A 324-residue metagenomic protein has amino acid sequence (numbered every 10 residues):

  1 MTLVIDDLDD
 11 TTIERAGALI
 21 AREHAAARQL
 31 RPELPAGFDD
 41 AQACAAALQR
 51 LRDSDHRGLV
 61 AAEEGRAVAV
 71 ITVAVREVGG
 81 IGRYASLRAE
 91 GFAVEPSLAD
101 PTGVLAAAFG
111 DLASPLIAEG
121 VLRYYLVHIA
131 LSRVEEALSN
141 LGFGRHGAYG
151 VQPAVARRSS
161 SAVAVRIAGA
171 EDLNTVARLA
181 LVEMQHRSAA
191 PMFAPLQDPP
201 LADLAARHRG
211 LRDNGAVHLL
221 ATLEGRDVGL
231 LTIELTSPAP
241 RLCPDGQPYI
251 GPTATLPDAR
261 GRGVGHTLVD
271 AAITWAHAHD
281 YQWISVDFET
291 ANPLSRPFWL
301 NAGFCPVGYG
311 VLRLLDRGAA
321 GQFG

Functional and structural regions predicted by a protein language model:
T2-L19, H24-L30, A164-R187: A short beta-loop-alpha structural element at the N-terminal edge of CoA-dependent acyl/N-acetyltransferase catalytic
E23-H24, R28-A107, L223, V228-G251: Conserved donor-binding loop and adjoining core beta-sheet/short helix segment in diverse acyl/aminoacyl transferases
R88-A162, G308-D316: Acyl-donor-binding surface of acyltransferase catalytic domains
F92-S97, L256, R260, E289: Residue-level recognition of the GNAT/N-acetyltransferase active site
A99-S114, P252-T255, G261-T274, A278 (+1 more regions): Conserved acetyl-CoA-binding loop-helix of GNAT-fold acetyltransferases
Y124-V127, I250, I284-F288: Conserved hydrophobic beta-strand within the GNAT/NAT acetyltransferase core sheet that lines the active-site cleft
I129-R145, H266, A278-H279, T290-G308 (+1 more regions): Conserved active-site alpha-helix within GNAT-family acetyltransferase domains
V163-G246: Flexible, substrate/cofactor-facing loop regions flanked by secondary structure within enzyme catalytic domains
